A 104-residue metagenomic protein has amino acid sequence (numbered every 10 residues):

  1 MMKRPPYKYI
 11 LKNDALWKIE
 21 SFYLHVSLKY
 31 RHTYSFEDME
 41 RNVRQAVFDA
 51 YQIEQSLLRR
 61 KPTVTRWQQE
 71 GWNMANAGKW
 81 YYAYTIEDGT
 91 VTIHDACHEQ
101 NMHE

Functional and structural regions predicted by a protein language model:
M1-W72: Basic, Lys/Arg-enriched alpha-helical interface segments
M2, W72-E104: Enriched for short, Lys/Arg-rich terminal
